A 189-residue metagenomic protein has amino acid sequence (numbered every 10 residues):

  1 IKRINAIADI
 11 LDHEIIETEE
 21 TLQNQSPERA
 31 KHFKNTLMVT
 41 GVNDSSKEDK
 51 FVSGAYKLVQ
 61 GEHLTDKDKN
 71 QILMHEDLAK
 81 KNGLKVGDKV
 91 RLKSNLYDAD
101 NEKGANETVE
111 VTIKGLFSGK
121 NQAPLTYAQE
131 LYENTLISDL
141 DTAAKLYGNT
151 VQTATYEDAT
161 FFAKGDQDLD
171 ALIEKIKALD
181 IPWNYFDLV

Functional and structural regions predicted by a protein language model:
I1-L188: Basic-flanked hydrophobic alpha-helices used for secretion and membrane insertion
